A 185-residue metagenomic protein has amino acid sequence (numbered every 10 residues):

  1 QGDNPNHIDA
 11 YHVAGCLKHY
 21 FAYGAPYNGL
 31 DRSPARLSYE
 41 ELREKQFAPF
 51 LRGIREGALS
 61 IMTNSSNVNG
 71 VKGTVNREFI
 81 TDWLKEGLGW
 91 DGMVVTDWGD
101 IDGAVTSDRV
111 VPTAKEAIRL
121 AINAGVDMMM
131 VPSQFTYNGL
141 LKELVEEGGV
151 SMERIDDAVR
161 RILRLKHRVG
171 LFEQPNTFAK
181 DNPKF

Functional and structural regions predicted by a protein language model:
Q1-F185: Glycoside hydrolase catalytic-domain context in secreted enzymes
